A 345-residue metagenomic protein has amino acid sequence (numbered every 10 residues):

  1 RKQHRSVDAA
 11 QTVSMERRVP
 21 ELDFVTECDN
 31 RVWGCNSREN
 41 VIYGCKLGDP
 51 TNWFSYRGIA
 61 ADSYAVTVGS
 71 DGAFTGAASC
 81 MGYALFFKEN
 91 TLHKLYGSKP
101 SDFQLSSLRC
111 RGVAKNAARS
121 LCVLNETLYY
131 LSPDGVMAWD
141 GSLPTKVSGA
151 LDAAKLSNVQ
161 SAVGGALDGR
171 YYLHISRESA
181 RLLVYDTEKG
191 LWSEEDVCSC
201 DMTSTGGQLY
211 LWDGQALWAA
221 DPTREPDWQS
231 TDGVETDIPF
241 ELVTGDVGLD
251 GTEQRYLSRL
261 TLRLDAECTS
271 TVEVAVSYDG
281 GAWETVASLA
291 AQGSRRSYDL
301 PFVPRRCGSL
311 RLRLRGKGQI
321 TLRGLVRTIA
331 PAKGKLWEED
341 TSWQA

Functional and structural regions predicted by a protein language model:
R1-K2, G34, E339: Generic low-polarity alpha-helical segments
R1-Q11: Hydrophobic or amphipathic alpha-helical targeting/insertion segments
R5, N40-G58, L182-E188, V272-G281: Short beta-strand segments and strand-loop junctions that repeat across beta-rich extracellular domains
A10-V163, W192-S193: Beta-propeller and closely related beta-pinwheel folds
G112-R119, V123-T127, P133-A345: Beta-sheet repeat architectures centered on beta-propellers
